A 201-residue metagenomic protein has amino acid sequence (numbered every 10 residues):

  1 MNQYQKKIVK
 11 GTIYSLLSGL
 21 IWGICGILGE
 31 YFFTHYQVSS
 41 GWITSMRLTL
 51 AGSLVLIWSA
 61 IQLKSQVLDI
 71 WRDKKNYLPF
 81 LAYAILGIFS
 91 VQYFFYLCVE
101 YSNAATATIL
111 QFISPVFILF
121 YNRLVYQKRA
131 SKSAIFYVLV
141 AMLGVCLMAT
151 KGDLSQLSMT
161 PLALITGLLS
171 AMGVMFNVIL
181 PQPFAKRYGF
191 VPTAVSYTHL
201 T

Functional and structural regions predicted by a protein language model:
M1-M46, Q156-P183, L200: Glycine-/small-residue-enriched transmembrane alpha-helix faces in small-molecule transporters and effluxers
I13, L17, M46-L50, A82 (+5 more regions): Hydrophobic residues within alpha-helical transmembrane segments of multi-pass solute transporters/permease subunits
G23, I85, F89, V116-F120 (+1 more regions): Hydrophobic/small/kink-forming positions within alpha-helical transmembrane segments of polytopic membrane proteins
W42-S53, F95-R129, A134, S170: Specific alpha-helical transmembrane segments that line the substrate/conduction pathway and gating interfaces
I43, T193-A194: Juxtamembrane helix-start motifs in multi-pass secondary transporters
V55, A130-G152: Hydrophobic transmembrane alpha-helices of multi-pass small-molecule transport proteins
Q62-A105, L147: Specific transmembrane alpha-helical segments of multi-pass solute transporters/efflux pumps, especially DMT/EamA
V195, H199-T201: Residue-level detector of conserved catalytic or cofactor/ligand-binding positions in enzyme active sites
